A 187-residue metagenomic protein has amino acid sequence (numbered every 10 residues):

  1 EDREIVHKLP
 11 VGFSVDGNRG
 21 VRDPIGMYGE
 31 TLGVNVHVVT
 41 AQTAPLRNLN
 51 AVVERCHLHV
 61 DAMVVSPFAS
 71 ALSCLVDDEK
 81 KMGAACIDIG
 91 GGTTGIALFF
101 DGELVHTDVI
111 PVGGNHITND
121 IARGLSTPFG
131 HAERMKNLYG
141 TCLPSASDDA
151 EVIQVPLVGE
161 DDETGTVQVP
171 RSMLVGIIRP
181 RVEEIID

Functional and structural regions predicted by a protein language model:
E1-C86, E103-V105, L125-I186: Nucleotide/phosphate-binding catalytic cleft detector across ATP-hydrolyzing and phosphate-transferring enzymes
V36, M82-G124: Glycine-rich phosphate-binding loop of actin/hexokinase-like ATP-binding domains
